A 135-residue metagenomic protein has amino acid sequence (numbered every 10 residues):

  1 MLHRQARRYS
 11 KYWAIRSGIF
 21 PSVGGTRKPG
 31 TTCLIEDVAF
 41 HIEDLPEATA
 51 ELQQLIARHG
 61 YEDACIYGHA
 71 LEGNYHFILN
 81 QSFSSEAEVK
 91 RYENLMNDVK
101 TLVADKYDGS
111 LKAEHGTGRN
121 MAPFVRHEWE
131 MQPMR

Functional and structural regions predicted by a protein language model:
M1-N94, L102-S110, G118-N120: C-terminal substrate-recognition/cap domain of FAD-linked oxidoreductases
Y92-M96, P133-M134: Amphipathic alpha-helical segments in well-structured domains
V99: Conserved catalytic breakage-reunion loop centered on the nucleophilic residue
E114-R126: Flexible glycine/acidic-rich beta-alpha junction loops that bind and position SAM and/or redox cofactors in anaerobic
H127-R135: Activity-critical C-terminal alpha-helical subdomain
